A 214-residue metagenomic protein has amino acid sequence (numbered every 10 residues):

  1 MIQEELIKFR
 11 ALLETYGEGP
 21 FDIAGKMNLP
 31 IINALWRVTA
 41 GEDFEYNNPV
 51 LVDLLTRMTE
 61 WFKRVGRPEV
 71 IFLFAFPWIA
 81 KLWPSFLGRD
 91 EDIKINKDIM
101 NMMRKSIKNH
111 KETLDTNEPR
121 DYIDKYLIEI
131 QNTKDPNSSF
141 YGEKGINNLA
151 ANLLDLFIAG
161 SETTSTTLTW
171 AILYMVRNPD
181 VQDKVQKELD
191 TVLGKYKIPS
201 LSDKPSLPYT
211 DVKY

Functional and structural regions predicted by a protein language model:
M1, D22-I23, M27-A34, V50-A80: Cytochrome P450 substrate-recognition site 1
M1, G17-F21, A40-P49, R89-D90: Short, polar/flexible loop-turn hinges at active-site or ligand-entry regions and domain interfaces
M1-G17: Transmembrane helix-loop-helix
I2-L6, M27, I31-L35, L153 (+3 more regions): Hydrophobic alpha-helical cores of multi-pass transmembrane domains in eukaryotic membrane proteins
E18, D22, I32, V70-I71 (+4 more regions): Conserved cytochrome P450 catalytic core segment spanning the I/J/K helices
A34-E42, A159, V176: Extended, well-ordered alpha-helical segments in internal regulatory regions
W78-E91: Short His/Asp/Glu-rich catalytic/ion-coordination signatures at enzyme active sites or charged loops
T163-V181, Q186-E188: Cytochrome P450 catalytic-core helices
